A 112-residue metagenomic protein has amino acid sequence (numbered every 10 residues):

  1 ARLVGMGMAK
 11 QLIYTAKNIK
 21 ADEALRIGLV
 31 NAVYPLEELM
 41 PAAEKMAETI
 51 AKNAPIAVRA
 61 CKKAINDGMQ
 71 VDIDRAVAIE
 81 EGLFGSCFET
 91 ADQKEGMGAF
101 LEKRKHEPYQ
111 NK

Functional and structural regions predicted by a protein language model:
A1-I56, T90, E95-G98, N111: Crotonase-fold acyl-CoA enzyme core
L12-I13, A64, G68, L83-F88: Helix-loop "lid/cap" segments that line or gate small-molecule binding pockets
A47, I65, V77-E80, F84 (+1 more regions): Hydrophobic alpha-helical core bundles mediating ligand binding, dimerization, or RNAP-core interactions
A47-A54, I65, M69, R104: Structural signal for hydrophobic packing residues in well-ordered secondary-structure cores of soluble enzyme domains
D72-V77, N111: Short beta-strand->loop
L101: Short-chain dehydrogenase/reductase
K105-K112: Short C-terminal tail/terminal secondary-structure segment of NAD(P)H-dependent dehydrogenase/reductase domains
